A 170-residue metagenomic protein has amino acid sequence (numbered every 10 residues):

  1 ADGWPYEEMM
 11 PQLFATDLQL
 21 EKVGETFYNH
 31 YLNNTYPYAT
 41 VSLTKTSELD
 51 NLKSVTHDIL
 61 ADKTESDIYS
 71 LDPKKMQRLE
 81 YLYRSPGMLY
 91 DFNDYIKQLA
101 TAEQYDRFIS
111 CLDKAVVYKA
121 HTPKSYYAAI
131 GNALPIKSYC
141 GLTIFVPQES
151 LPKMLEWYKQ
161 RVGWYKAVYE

Functional and structural regions predicted by a protein language model:
A1-E170: Terminal, contiguous helix-loop blocks that mediate binding/assembly
